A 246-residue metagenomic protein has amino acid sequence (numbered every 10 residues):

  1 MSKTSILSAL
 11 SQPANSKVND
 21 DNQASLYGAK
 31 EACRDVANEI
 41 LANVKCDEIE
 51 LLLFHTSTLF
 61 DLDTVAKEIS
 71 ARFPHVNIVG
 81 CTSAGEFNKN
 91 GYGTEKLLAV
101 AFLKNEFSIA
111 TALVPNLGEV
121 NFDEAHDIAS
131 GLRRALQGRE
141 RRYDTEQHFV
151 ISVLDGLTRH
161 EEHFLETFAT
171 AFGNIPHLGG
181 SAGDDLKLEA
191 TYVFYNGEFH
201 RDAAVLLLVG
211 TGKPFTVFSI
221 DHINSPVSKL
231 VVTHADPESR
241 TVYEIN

Functional and structural regions predicted by a protein language model:
S2-L51, H55-R72, V76-N77, C81 (+2 more regions): Small-residue-enriched flexible segments
